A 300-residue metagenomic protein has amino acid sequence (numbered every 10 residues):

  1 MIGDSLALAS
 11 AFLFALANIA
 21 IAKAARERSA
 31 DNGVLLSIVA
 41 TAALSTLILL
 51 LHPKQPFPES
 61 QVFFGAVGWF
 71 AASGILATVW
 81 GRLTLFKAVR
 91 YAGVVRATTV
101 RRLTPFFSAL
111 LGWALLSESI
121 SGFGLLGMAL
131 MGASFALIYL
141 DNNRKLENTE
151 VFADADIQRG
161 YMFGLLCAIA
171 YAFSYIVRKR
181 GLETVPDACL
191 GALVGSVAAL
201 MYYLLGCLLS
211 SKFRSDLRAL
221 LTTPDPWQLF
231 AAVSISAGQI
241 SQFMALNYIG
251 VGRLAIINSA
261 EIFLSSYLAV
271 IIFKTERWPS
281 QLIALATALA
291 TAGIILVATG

Functional and structural regions predicted by a protein language model:
M1-L13, I19-N32, L36-A72, V79-A92 (+7 more regions): Membrane-interface interhelical linkers
L13, A77, L103-T104, A170 (+2 more regions): MFS transmembrane alpha-helix packing/gate-lining sites
A30-D31, V94, I120, D187-A188 (+1 more regions): Membrane-helix interface/capping residues of multi-pass secondary transporters
G33-V34, A97, L190-G191, L254: Juxtamembrane helix-start motifs in multi-pass secondary transporters
A40-L47, V100-A114, A129, A198-Y202 (+3 more regions): Alpha-helical transmembrane segments of compact multi-pass small-molecule transporters, enriched in specific families
R101, G112, S117-E147, K274-L296: Loop-to-transmembrane alpha-helix entry segments
Y171-Y175, K179, E183: Extracytoplasmic gate region of multi-pass secondary transporters
